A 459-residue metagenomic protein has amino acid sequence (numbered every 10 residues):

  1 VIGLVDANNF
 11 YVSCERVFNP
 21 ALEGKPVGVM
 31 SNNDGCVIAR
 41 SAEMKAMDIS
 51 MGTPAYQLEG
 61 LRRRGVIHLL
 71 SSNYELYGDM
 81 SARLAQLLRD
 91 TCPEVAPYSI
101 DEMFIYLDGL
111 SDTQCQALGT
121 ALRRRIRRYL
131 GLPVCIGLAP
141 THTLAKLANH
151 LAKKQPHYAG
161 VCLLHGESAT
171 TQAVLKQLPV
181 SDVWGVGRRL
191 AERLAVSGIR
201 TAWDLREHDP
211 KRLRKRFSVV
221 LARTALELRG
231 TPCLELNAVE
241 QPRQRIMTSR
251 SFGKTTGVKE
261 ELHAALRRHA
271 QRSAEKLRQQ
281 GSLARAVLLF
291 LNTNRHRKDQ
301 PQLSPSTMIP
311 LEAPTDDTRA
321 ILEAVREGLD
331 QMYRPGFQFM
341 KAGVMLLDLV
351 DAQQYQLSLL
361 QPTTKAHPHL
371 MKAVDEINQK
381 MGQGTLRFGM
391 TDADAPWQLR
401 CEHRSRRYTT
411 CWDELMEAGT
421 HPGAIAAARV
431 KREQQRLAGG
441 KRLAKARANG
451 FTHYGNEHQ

Functional and structural regions predicted by a protein language model:
V1-L226, E235, E275, T364-L437 (+2 more regions): Gly/Gly-Pro- and Ser/Thr-rich, intrinsically disordered tail segments characteristic of DNA damage-repair and tolerance
F10, N33-C36, N294-R297, L349-Q353: Short, charged/polar surface micro-motifs in flexible loops or helix N-caps
E23-K25, L132, L283-V287, P305-T307 (+2 more regions): A generic structural signal for short beta-strands and their flanking turns/coil linkers
Y98-E102, A139-H142, S282-A286, F337-K341: Short Gly/Ser/Thr- and Asp/Glu-enriched loop/turn motifs at secondary-structure junctions
F104-D108, P305-E312, Q353-L359: Short, hydrophobic beta-strand segments
S111-Q114, K298, V350-L357: Short, charged/polar, Gly/Pro-enriched secondary-structure boundary elements
D182, E192-Q338: DNA-contacting surface of Y-family translesion DNA polymerases
A320-K380: C-terminal hydrophobic structural anchor segments that stabilize assembly/packing rather than catalytic chemistry
